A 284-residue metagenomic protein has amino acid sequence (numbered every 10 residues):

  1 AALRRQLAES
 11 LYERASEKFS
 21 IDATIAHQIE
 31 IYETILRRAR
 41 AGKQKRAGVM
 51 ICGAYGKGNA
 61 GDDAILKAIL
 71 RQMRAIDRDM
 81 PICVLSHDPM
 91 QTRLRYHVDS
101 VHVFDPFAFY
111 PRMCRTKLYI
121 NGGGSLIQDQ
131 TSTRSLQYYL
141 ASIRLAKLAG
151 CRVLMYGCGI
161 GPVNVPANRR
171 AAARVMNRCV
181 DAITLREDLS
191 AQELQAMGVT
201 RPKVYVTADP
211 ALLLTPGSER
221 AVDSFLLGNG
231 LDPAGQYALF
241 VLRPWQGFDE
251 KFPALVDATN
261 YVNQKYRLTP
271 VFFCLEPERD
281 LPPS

Functional and structural regions predicted by a protein language model:
A1, S10, E33-T34, A182: General helical secondary-structure elements
A1-Q6, D280-S284: Short, intrinsically disordered, charge-balanced linker/junction segments flanking boundaries in proteins
A2-L3, S20, V199, E250: Alpha-helical structural elements of signaling/regulatory helical domains
L3-K18, T24-E30: A short, well-ordered alpha-helix in the C-terminal region of glycosyltransferases
I21-R46: C-terminal alpha-helical cap of glycosyltransferases
R38-S284: Active-site anion-handling motifs in enzyme catalytic cores
